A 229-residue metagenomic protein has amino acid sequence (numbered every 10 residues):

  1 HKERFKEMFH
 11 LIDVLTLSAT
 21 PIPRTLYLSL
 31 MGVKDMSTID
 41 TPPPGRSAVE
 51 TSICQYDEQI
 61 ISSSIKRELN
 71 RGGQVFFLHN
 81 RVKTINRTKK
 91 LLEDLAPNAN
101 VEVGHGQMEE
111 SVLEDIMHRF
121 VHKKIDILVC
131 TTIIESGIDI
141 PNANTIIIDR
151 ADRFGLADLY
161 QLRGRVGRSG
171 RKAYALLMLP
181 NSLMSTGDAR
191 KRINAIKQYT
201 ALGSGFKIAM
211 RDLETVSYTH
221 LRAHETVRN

Functional and structural regions predicted by a protein language model:
H1-E50, D57-K66: Post-DEXD/H (motif II) to motif III coupling segment of the RecA-like Helicase ATP-binding lobe
T16, E58-F76, N80, T84-R87 (+2 more regions): C-terminal helicase module of SF1/SF2 nucleic-acid helicases/translocases
L30, D40-T41, I53, H79 (+2 more regions): Pocket-edge structural micro-motifs
